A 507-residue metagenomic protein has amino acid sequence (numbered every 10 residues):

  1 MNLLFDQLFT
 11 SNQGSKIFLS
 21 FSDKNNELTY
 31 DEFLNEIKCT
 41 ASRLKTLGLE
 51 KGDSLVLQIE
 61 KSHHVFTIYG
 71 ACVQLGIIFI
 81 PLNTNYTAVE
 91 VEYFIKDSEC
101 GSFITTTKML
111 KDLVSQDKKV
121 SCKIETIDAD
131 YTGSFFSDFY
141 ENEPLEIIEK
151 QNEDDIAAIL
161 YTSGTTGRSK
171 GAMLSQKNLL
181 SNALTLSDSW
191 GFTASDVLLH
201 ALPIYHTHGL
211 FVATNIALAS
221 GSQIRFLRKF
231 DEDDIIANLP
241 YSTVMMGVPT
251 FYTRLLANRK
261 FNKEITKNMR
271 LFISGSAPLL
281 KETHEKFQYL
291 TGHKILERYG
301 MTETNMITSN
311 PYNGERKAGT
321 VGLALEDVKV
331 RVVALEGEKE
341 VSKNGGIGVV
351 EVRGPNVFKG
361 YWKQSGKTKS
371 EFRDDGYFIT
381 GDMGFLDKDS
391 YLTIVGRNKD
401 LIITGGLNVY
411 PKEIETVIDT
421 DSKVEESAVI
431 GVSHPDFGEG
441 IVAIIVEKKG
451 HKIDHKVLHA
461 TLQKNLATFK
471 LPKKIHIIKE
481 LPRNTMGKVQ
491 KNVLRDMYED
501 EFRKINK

Functional and structural regions predicted by a protein language model:
Q13-I17, E143-Y161, G167-R168, G191-V197: Conserved pre-ATP/AMP-binding loop-to-beta segment of ANL
F18-G48, D53-S62, F66-G70, T87-E92: Conserved AMP-binding/adenylate-forming core of the ANL superfamily
E27-D31, A157-S181: Conserved AMP-binding A3 loop
F103, G354, K359-G360, M383-K470 (+3 more regions): AMP-binding/adenylate-forming catalytic core of the ANL superfamily
L110-D154, N258-R259: ANL superfamily adenylate-forming
L180-V197, Y205-V244, N258-K260: Conserved AMP-binding/adenylation subdomain of ANL enzymes
S242-G247, L256-K317, K329: Gly/Ser/Thr-rich phosphate-binding loop
K329-E351, S370, K388-D389, H451-H455 (+1 more regions): Conserved beta-loop-beta connector loops within the AMP-binding
